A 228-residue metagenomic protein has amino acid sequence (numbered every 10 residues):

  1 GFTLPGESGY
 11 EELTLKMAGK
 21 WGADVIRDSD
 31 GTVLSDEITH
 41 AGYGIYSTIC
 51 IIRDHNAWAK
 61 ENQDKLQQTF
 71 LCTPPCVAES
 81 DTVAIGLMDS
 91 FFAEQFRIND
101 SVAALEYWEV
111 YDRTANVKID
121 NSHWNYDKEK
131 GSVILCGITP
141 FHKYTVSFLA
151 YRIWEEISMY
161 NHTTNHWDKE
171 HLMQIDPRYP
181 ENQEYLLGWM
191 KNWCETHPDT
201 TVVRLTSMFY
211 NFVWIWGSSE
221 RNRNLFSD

Functional and structural regions predicted by a protein language model:
G1-D228: Glycan-processing catalytic domains of CAZymes
